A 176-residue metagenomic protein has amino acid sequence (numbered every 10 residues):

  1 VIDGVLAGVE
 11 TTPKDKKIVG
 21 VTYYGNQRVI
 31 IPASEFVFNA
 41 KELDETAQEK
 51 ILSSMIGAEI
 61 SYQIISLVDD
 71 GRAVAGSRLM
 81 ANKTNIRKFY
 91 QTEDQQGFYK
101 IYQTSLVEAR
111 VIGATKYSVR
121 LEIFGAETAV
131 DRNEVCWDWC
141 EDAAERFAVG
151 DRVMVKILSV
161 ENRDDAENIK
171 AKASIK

Functional and structural regions predicted by a protein language model:
V1-K176: Single-stranded RNA-binding regions, centering on S1/OB-family and related RNA-binding modules
